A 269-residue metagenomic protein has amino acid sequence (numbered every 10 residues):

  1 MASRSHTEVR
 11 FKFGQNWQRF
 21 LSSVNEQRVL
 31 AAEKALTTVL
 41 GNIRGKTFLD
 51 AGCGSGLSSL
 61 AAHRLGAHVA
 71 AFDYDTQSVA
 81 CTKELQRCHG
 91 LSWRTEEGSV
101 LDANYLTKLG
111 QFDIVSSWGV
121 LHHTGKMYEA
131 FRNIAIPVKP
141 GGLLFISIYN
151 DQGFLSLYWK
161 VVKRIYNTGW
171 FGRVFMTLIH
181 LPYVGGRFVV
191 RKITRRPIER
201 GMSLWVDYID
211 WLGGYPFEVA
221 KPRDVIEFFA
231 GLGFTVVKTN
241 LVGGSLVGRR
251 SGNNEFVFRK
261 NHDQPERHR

Functional and structural regions predicted by a protein language model:
E26-G45: Conserved alpha-helix/loop element of class I SAM-dependent methyltransferases that forms part of the SAM/SAH-binding
K46-G52: Conserved class I S-adenosyl-L-methionine
L57-D102: Class I SAM-dependent methyltransferase SAM/SAH-binding core
N104-I114: A short acidic, Gly/Pro-enriched loop at the edge of an enzyme's catalytic core that lines a small-molecule cofactor
I114-K126: A short SAM/SAH-binding and catalytic strip from SAM-dependent methyltransferases
Y128-P140: A short glycine-rich, Lys/Arg-flanked "PGG" loop and its adjoining helix->strand segment in the class I
L143-V184: Conserved class I S-adenosyl-L-methionine
P216-L232: Short alpha-helix
